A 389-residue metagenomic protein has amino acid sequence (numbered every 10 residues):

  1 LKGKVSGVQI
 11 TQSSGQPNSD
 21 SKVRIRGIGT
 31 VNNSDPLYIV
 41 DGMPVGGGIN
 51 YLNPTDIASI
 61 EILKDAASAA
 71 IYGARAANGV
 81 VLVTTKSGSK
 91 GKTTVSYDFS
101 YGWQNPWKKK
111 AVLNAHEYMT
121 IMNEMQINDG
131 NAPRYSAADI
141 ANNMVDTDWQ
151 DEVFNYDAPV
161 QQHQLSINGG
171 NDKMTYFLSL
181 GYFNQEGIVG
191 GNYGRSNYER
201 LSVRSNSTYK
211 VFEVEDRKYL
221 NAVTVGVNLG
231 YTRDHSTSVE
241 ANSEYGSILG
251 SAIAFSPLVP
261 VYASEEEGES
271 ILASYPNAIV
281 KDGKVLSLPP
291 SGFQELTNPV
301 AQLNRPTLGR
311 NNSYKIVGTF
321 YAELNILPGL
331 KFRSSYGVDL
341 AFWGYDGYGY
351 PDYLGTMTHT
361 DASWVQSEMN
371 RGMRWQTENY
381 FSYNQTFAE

Functional and structural regions predicted by a protein language model:
L1-S205, Y209-V225, V317-G318: Short, small/polar-rich motifs associated with maturation and membrane association, primarily at protein termini
K90-D146, G190-Y198, S202, T208-K315 (+1 more regions): Surface-exposed loop/interface segments of Gram-negative outer-membrane beta-barrel transport/assembly proteins
L330: An active-site-proximal structural segment forming one wall of the substrate-binding cleft that immediately precedes
